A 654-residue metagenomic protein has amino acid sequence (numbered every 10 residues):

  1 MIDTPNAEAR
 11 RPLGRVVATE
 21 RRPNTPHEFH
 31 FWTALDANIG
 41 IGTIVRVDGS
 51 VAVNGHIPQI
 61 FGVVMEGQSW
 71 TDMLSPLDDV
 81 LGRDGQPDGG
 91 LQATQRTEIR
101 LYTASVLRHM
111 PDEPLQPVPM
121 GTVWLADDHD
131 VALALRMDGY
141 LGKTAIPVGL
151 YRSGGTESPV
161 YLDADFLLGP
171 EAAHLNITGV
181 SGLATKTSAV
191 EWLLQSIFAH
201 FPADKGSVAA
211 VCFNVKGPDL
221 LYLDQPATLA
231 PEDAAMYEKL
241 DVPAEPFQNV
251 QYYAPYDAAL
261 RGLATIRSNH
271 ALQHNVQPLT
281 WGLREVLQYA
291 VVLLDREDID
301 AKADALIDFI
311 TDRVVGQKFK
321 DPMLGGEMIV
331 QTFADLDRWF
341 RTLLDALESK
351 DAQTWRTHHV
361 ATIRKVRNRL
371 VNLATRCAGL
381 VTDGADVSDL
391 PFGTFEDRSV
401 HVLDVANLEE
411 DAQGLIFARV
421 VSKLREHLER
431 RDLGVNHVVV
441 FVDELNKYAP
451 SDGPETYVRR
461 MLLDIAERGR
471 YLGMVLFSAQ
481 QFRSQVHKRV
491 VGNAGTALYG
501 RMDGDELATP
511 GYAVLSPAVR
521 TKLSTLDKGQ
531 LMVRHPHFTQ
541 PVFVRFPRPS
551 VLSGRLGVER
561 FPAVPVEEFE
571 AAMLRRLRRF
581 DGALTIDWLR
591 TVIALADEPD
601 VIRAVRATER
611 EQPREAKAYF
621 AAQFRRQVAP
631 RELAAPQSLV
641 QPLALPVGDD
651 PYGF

Functional and structural regions predicted by a protein language model:
M1-V180, S196, H200-S207, G434-N436 (+2 more regions): Basic- and hydrophobic-enriched, low-structure N-terminal and domain-boundary segments that flank ATP-binding catalytic
I2-D3, A7, I44-G49, I99-L115 (+2 more regions): Phosphate-binding and hydrolysis-coupling loops of NTP-dependent motor/remodeling domains
V80-L81, D224-E238, R267-H270, E455-V458 (+3 more regions): Short secondary-structure boundary/capping segments
Y151-Q251, K488, V533, P565-V566: Glycine-rich phosphate-binding loop of nucleotide-binding enzymes
F201, K205-V208, C212-F213, G217-L223 (+3 more regions): P-loop NTPase motor domains
A234-T265, G492-A513, S524-D527: Conserved P-loop NTPase catalytic core
Y457-V458, L463-S550: Conserved ATP-driven motor cores of ASCE-family P-loop NTPases powering translocation/secretion/packaging/pilus
G529-P599, R603, R631-F654: Conserved P-loop NTPase motor module
